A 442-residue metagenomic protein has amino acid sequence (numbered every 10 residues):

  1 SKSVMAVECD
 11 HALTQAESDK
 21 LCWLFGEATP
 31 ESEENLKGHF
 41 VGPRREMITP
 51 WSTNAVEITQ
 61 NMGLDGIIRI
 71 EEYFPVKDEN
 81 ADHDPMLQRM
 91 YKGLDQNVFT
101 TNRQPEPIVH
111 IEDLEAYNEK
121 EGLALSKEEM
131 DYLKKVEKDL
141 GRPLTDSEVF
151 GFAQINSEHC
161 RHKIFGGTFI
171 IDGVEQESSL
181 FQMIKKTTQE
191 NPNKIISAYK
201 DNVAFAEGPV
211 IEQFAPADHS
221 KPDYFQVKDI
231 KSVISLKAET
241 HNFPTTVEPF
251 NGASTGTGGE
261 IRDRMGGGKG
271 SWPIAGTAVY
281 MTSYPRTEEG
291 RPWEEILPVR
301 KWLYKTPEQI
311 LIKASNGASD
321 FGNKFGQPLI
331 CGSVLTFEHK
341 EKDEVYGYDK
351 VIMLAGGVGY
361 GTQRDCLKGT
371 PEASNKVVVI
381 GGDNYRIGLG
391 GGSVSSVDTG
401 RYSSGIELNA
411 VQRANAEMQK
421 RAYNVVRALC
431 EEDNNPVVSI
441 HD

Functional and structural regions predicted by a protein language model:
S1-T399, S404-V437: Core nucleic-acid recognition elements
